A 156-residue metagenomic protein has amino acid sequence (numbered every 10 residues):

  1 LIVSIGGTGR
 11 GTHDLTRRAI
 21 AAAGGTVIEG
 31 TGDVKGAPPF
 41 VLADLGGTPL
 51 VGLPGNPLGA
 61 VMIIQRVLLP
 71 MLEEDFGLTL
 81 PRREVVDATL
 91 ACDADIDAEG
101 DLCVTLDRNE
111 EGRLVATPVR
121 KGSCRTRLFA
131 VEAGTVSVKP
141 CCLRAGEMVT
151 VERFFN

Functional and structural regions predicted by a protein language model:
L1-G24: N-terminal small/polar loop signature for handling phosphorylated ligands or for N-terminal nucleophile
A19-N156: Flexible glycine/proline-rich
